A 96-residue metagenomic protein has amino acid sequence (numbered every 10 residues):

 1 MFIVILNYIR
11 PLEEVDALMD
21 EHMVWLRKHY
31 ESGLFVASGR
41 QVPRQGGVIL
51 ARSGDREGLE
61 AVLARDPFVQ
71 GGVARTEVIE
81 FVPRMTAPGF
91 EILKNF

Functional and structural regions predicted by a protein language model:
M1-F96: Conserved, structured core segments of small domains
